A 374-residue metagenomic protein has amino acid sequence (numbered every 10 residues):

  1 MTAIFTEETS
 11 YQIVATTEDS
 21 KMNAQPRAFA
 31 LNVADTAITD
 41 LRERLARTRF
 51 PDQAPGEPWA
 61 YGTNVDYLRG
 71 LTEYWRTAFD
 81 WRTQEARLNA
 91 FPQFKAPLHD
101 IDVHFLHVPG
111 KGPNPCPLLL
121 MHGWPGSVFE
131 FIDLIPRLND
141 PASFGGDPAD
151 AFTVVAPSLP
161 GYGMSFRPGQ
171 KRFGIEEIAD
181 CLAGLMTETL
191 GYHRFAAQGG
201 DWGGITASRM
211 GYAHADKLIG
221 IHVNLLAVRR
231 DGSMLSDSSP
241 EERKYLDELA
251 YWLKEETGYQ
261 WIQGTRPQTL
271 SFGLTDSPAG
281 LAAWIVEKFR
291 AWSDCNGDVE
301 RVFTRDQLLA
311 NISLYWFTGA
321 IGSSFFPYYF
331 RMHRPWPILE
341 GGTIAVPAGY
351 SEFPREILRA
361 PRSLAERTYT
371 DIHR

Functional and structural regions predicted by a protein language model:
Y11-T17, M22-A30, A34-T39, R44-L45 (+2 more regions): Alpha/beta-hydrolase
A37-G110, W316, S323-P337: Non-catalytic accessory segments flanking enzyme active sites
W81-T83, G146, D150, L159-F173 (+2 more regions): Glycine-rich "HGGG/HGxG" loop immediately N-terminal to the catalytic nucleophile of the alpha/beta-hydrolase
P115-G123: Short beta-strand element of the alpha/beta-hydrolase
P125-F131, P141-A142, G163: Short substrate-entry loop that stabilizes the transition state in hydrolases
R137, P141-S143, L190-S236: Conserved hydrolase catalytic core segment
E177-F195: Conserved acidic catalytic loop of the alpha/beta-hydrolase fold
Q263-R374: C-terminal subdomain of alpha/beta-hydrolase-fold enzymes, centered on the catalytic histidine and its supporting
